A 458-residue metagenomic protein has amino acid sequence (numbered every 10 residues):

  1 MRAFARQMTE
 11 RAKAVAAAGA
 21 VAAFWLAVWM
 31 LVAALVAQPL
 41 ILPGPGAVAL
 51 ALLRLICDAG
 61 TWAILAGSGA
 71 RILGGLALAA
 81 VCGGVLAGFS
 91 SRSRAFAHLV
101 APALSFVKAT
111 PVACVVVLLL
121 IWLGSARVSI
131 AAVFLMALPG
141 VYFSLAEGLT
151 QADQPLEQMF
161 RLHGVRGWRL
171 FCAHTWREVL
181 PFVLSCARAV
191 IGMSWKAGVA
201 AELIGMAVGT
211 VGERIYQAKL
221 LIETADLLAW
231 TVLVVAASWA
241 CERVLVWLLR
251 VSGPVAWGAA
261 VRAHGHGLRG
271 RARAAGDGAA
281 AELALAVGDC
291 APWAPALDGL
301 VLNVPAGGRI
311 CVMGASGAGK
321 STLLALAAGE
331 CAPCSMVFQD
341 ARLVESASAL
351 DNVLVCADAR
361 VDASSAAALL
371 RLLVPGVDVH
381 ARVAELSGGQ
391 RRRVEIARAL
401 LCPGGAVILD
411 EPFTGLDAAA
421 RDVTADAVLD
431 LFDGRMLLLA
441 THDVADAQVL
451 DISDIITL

Functional and structural regions predicted by a protein language model:
A131-L135, W168-A201, V234: Transmembrane alpha-helices
D340, S346-A359: Q-loop/switch helix immediately C-terminal to the Walker
A363-D378: Conserved ABC ATPase "signature" region
R382, E411-P412: Walker B catalytic motif
R382-L386, Q390: Conserved ABC ATPase signature
I396: Hydrophobic anchor residue at the start of the ABC signature
D410, D417: ABC-family nucleotide-binding domains
